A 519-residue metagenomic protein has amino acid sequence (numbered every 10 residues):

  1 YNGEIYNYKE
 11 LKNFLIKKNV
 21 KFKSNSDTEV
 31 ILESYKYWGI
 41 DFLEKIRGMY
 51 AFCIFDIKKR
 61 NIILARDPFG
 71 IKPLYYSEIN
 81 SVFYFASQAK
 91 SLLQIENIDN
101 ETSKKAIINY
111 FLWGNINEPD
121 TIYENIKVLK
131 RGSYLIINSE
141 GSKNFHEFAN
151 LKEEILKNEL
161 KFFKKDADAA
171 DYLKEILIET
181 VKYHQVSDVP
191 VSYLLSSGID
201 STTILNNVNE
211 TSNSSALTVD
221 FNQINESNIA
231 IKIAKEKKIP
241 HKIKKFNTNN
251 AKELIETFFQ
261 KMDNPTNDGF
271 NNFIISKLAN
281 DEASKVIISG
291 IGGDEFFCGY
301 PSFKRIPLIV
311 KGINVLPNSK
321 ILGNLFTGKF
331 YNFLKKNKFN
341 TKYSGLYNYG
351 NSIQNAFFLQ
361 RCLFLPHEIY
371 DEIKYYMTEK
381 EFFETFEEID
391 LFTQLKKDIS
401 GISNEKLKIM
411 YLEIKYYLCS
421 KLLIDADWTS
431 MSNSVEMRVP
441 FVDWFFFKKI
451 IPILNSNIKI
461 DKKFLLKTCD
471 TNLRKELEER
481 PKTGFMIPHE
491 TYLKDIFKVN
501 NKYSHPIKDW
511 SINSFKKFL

Functional and structural regions predicted by a protein language model:
Y1-D263, D470, L477: Cysteine-centered catalytic environments shared across enzyme families
N7, S24-D27, I46, S103-K104 (+12 more regions): Hydrophobic (often cysteine-bearing) scaffold residues that line and stabilize catalytic clefts of nucleotide/cofactor
K17, S81, I98, E210 (+11 more regions): Short, well-ordered loop/turn and helix-capping segments at boundaries between secondary-structure elements and domains
D41, E124-K130, S142-K143, D168 (+4 more regions): Adenosyl-5′-phosphate
P73-I79, T203-N206, F296, P301 (+2 more regions): Generic hydrophobic alpha-helical membrane-span motif
I204-T211, A234-E236, L278-A279, L316 (+2 more regions): Alpha-helix C-terminal capping segments
E256-Q260, S302-R305, Y492-K494: Short low-complexity, flexible loop/linker segments enriched in glycine and/or proline with clustered acidic
I274-K342, F358-Q360, Y417, L423-F446: Active-site adenylate/phosphate-handling loop in enzymes that bind or generate adenylated species
